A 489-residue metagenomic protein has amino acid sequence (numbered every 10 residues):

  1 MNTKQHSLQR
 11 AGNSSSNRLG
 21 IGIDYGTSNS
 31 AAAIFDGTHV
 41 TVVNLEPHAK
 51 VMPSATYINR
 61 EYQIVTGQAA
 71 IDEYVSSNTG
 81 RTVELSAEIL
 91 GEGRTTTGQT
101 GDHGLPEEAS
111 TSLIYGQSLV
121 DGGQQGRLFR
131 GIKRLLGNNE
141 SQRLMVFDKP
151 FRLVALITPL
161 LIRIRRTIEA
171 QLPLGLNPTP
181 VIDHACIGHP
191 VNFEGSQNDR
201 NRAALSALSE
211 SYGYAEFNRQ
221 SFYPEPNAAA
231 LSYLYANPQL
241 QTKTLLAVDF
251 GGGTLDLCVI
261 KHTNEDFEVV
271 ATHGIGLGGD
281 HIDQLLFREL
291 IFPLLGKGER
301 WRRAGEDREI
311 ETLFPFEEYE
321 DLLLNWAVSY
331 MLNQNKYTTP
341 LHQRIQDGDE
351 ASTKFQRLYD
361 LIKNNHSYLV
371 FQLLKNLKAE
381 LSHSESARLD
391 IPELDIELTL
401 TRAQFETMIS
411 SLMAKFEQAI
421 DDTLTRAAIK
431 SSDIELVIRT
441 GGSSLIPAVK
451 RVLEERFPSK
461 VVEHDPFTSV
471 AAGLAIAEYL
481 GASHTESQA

Functional and structural regions predicted by a protein language model:
M1-G22, T27, A32-V40, G116-A247 (+1 more regions): Nucleotide/phosphate-binding catalytic cleft detector across ATP-hydrolyzing and phosphate-transferring enzymes
N2-S141, G278, Q284-L323: Early-domain small/polar-rich strand-loop-helix modules and first-structured segments of the mature chain
I23-N29, P190, A247-L255, H262-T263 (+3 more regions): A short acidic Gly-Thr/Ser loop motif
A55-I58, V65, I71-Y74, N78-G80 (+1 more regions): Phosphate-binding glycine-rich/basic clefts of nucleotide- and phosphate-handling proteins, predominantly
G175-V191, L424-G441: Short glycine-rich phosphate-binding loop at a beta-alpha junction
L208, Q241-L257, R439-G442, V449 (+3 more regions): Extended, hydrophobic alpha-helical segments in both membrane/secreted and soluble proteins
A215-Y223, S432, K450-A475: Conserved phosphate-binding/catalytic loops in two-lobed NTP-binding clefts
T485-E486: Membrane-embedded alpha-helical bundles of multi-pass transporters/translocases, especially carrier/permease families
